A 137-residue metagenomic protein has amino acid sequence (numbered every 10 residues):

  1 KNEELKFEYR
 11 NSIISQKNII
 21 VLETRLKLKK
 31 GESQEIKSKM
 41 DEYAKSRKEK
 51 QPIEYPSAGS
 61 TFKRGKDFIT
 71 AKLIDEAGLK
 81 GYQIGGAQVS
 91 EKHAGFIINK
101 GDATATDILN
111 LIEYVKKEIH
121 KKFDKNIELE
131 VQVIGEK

Functional and structural regions predicted by a protein language model:
K1-N110, K117, K122, N126-K137: Phosphate/pyrophosphate- and phosphate-bearing ligand-binding catalytic cores of soluble enzymes
